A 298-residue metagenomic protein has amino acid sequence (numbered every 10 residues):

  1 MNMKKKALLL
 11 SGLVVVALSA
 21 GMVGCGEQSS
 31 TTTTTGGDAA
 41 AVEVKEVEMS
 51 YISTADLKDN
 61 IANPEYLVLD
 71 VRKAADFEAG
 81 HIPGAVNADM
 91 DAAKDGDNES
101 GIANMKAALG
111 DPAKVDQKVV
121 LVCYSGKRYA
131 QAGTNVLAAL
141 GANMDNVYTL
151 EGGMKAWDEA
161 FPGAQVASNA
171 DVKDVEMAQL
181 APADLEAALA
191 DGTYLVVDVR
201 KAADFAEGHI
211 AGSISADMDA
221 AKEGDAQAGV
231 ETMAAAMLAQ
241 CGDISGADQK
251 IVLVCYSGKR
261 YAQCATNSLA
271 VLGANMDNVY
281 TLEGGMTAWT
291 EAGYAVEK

Functional and structural regions predicted by a protein language model:
K4-L10, A20-N63, A74-D191, A202-K298: Rhodanese-like catalytic fold shared by cysteine-dependent sulfurtransferases and DSP/PTP-type phosphatases
L13-V15: Repetitive helical segments and hydrophobic/amphipathic motifs
V68-D70, V196-D198: Structural scaffold elements adjacent to functional motifs in cytosolic proteins
